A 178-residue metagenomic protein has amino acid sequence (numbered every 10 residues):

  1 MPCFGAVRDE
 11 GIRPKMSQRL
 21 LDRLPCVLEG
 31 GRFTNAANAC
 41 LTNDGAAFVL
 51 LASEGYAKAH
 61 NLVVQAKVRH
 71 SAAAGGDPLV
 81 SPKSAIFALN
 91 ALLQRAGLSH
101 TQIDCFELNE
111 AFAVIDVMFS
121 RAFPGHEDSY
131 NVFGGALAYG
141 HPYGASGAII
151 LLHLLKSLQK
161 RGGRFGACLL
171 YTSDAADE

Functional and structural regions predicted by a protein language model:
M1-E54, A59, E127-S129: N-terminal extracellular/periplasmic Venus flytrap/periplasmic-binding protein-like
Q18, D22, A47-G55, I86-N90 (+2 more regions): Predominant activation on well-ordered alpha-helical scaffold segments within soluble catalytic domains
G31-T42, A72, D104-A111, N131-S146 (+1 more regions): Cysteine-centered functional microenvironments
T34-A47, R69-R95, Y139-I149, H153 (+1 more regions): Active-site pocket-shaping loop/turn-to-helix segments
N43-G45, V63, T101: Short gly/pro-enriched beta-turn/loop segments at secondary-structure junctions
G55-Q65, L98-S99, S157-G166: Phosphate-handling active-site elements
R69-A138: Active-site pocket-lining segment
Y171-A176: Conserved small/polar residues in nucleotide/adenosyl-binding loops
